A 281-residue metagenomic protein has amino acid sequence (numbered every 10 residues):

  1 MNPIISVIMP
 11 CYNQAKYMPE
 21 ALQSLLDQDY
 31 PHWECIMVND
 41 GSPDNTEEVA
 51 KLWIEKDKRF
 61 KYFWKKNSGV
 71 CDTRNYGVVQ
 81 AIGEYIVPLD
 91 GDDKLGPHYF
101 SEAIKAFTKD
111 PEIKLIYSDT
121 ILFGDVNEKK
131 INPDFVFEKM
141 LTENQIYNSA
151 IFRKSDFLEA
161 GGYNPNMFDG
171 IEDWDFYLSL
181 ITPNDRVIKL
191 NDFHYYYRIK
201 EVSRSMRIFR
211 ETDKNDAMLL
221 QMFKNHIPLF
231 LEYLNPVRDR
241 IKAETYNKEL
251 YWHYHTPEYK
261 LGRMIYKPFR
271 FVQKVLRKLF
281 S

Functional and structural regions predicted by a protein language model:
M1-S24: N-proximal low-complexity "stem/linker" segments adjacent to membrane-targeting elements
P3-S6, E34, D175: Cell-envelope/extracellular polymer assembly enzymes that use nucleotide-activated donors
L22-W64: Acidic donor-binding segment of Leloir-type glycosyltransferases
K65-A81: Glycine-rich, basic loop-to-helix element that forms the pyrophosphate-binding segment of sugar-nucleotide handling
I86: Short aromatic/hydrophobic "clamp" motif used to bind/position activated sugar donors
H98-K129: Conserved donor NDP-sugar-binding/catalytic core segment of glycosyltransferases
F135-N215: Conserved nucleotide-sugar donor-binding catalytic segment
K214-S281: Boundary detector for helix-to-coil junctions that initiate low-complexity/charged tails
